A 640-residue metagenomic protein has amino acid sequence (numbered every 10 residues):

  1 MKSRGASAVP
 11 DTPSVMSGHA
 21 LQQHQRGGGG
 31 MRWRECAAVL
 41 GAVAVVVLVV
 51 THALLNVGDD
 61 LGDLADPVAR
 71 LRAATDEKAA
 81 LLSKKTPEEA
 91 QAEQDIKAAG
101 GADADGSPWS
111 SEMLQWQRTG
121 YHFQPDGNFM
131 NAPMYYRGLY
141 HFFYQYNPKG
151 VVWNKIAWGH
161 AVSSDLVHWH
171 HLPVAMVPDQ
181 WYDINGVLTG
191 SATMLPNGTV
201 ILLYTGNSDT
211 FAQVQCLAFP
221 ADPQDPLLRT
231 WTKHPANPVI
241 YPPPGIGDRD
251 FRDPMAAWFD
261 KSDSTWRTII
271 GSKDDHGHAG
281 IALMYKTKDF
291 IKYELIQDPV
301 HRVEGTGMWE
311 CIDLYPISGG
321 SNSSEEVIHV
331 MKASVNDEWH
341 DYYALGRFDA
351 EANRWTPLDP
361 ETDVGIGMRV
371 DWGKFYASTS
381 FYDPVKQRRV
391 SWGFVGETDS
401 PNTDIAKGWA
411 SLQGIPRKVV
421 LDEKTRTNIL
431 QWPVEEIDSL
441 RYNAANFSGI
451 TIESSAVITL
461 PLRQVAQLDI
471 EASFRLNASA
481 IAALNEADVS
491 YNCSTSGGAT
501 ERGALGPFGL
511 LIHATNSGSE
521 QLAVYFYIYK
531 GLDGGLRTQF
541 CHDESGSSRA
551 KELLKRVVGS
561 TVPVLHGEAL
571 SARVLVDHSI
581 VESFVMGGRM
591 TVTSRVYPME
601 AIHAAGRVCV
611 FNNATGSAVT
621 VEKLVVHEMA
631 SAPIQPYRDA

Functional and structural regions predicted by a protein language model:
M1-C36, D63-R72: Short, low-complexity, Lys/Arg-enriched N-terminal segments of secretory-pathway carbohydrate enzymes
R32-A38, T51-G58, R72-P87, Q91 (+5 more regions): Beta-rich accessory regions
P87-A132, G150-V152, V167-M194, D225-D260 (+5 more regions): Surface loop/turn signatures of beta-propeller and other carbohydrate-active proteins
L139-F142, G198-L203, D263-T268, S323-V330 (+1 more regions): Entry beta-strands of beta-propeller and related beta-repeat scaffolds
P148-N154, N207-F211, I246-G247, K273-H276 (+2 more regions): Short consensus segments that form the blades of beta-propeller domains, in both extracellular/periplasmic
W153-G159, T210-P220, G277-L283, E338-L345 (+2 more regions): Structural motif
S163, P220-P223, M284-F290, V419: Conserved Ser/Thr-centered positions that define the repeating blades of beta-propeller domains
T199-P242: Carboxylate/His-rich catalytic cores and anion/metal-binding grooves
